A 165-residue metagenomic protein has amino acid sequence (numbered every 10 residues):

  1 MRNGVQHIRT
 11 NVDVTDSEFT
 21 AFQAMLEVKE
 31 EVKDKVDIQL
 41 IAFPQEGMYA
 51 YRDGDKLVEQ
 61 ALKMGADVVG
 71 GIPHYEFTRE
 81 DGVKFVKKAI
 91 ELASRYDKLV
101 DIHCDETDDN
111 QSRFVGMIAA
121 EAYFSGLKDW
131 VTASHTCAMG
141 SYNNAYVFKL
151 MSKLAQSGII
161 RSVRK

Functional and structural regions predicted by a protein language model:
M1-N11, T20-E31, L57-K63: Alpha-helical scaffold segments that flank or form the walls of functional sites
N3-V5, K35, K128-W130: Short secondary-structure junction motifs
I8-D13, D101-H103: Short glycine-rich or small-residue beta-strand-to-loop segments that form or flank ligand, phosphate, metal/Fe-S
T10-E18, P73-F77: Glycine-rich, proline-tolerant flexible connector loops at the mouths of alpha/beta enzymes
S17-A21, Q111: Phosphate/oxyanion-binding active-site loops and adjacent basic polyanion-contact surfaces
V32-I38: A glycine-rich helix N-cap at a beta->alpha junction
I41-G54, K63-K165: Active-site core of metal-dependent hydrolases
